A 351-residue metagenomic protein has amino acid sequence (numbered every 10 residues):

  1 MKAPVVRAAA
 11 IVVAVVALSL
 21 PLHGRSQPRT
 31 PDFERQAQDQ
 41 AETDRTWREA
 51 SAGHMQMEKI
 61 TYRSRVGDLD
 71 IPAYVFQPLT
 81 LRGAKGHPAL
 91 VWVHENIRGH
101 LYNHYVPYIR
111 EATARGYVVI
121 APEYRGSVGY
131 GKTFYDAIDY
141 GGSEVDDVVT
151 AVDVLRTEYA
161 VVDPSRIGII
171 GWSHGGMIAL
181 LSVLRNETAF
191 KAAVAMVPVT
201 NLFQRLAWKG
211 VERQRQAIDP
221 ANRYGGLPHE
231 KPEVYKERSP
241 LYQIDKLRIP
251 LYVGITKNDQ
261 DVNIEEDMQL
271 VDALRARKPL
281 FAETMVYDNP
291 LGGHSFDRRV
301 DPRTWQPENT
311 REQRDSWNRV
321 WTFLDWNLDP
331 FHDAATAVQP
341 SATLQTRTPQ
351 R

Functional and structural regions predicted by a protein language model:
R25-T61: An N-terminal hydrophobic leader/cap segment in hydrolases
S51-P72, F76-S165, I170-W172, A207 (+1 more regions): Cap/lid segment of the alpha/beta-hydrolase catalytic domain
I169-G171, M196, G254: Short beta-strand immediately N-terminal to the catalytic nucleophile in serine-hydrolase-like folds
G176-E187: Short glycine-enriched nucleophile-adjacent loop and the immediately C-terminal alpha-helix near the catalytic center
A192, P198, L202-Q243, I249: Mobile cap/lid helix-loop segments that gate and shape the active-site cleft of serine hydrolases
L247, V253-I255: Short beta-strand/loop motif that positions the catalytic acidic residue of the alpha/beta-hydrolase fold
Q260-Q269: Conserved alpha/beta-hydrolase "acid-adjacent" motif
M268, P279-R351: C-terminal catalytic histidine-bearing segment of alpha/beta-hydrolase fold enzymes
